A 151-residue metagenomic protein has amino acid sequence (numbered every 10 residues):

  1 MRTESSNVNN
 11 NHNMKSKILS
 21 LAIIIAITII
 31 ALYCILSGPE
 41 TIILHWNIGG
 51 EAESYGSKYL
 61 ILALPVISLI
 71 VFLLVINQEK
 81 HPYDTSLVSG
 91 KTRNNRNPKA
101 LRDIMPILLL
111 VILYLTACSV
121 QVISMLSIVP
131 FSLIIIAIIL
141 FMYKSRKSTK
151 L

Functional and structural regions predicted by a protein language model:
V8-I24: Alpha-helical transmembrane segments and their helix-start/interface "positive-inside/aromatic belt" motifs in integral
L19-T28, D103-L110: Alpha-helical transmembrane segments
A31-A63: Active-site and channel-lining beta-strand-loop segments that bind or position nucleotide-derived/phosphorylated
C34-I35, I70-T85, L140-S148: Membrane-water interface of transmembrane alpha-helices
S54-V71, I128-I135: Alpha-helical transmembrane segments
K80-I104: Cytoplasmic juxtamembrane regions at transmembrane-helix boundaries
N95-S127: Hydrophobic alpha-helical transmembrane segments of integral membrane proteins
Y114-L151: Alpha-helical transmembrane segments of multi-pass integral membrane proteins, characterized by long hydrophobic
